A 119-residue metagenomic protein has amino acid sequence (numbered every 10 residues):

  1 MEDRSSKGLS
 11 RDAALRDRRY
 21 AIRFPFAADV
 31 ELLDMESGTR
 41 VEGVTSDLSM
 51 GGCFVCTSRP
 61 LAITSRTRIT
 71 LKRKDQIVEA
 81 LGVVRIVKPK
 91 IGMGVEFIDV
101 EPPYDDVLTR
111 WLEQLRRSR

Functional and structural regions predicted by a protein language model:
M1-L48, T109-R119: N-terminal helix initiation/capping motif
A21, C56-A62: Short, surface-exposed secondary-structure edge patches
A28-D34, T64-I77: Short conserved beta-strand and strand-loop elements enriched in small hydrophobics with frequent Asp/Gly
M35-S37, M50, V87-G92: Short, conserved beta-turn/loop elements at beta-strand boundaries and strand-helix junctions
G43, A80-R85: Short beta-strand-centered aromatic/proline hotspots
F54-T57, K90-D99: Short, solvent-exposed secondary-structure boundary/capping segments
R66, T70-K74, V107-R116: Extended Gly/Ser/Thr-rich low-complexity repeat segments, especially those forming or decorating extracellular
E101-D106: Short, charged/polar, Gly/Pro-enriched secondary-structure boundary elements
